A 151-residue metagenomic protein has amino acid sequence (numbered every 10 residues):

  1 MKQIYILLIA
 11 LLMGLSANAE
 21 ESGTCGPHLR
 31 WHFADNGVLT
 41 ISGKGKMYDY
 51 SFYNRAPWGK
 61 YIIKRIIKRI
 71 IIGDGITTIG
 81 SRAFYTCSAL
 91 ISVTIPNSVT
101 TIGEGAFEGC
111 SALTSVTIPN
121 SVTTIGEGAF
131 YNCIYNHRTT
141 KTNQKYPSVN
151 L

Functional and structural regions predicted by a protein language model:
K2-L8: Sec-dependent signal peptide recognition, specifically the positively charged N-region followed immediately by
G14-S16: N-terminal signal peptide c-region/cleavage motif recognized by signal peptidases
A19-E20: Boundary of Sec targeting at the N-terminus
L29, D35-D49: STAS-typified acidic loop motif
L39-K44, I63-T78, S88-T101, S111-T124 (+1 more regions): Structural signature of tandem-repeat unit edges
M47-I62: Extended Gly/Ser/Thr-rich low-complexity repeat segments, especially those forming or decorating extracellular
